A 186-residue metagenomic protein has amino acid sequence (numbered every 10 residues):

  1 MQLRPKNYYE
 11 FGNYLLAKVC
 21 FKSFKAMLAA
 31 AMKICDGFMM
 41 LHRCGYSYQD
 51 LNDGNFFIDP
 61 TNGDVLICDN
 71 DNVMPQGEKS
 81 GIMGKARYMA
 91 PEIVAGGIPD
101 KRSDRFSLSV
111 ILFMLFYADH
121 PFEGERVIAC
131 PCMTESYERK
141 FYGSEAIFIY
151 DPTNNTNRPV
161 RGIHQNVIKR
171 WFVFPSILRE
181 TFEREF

Functional and structural regions predicted by a protein language model:
M1-A30: Conserved structural core of kinase catalytic domains
F38, H42-P60: Catalytic-loop of the protein kinase fold
C68-M74: Activation of the activation-loop gatekeeper triad in protein kinase-fold domains
K79-I93: Conserved activation segment of eukaryotic-like protein kinases, specifically the C-terminal portion of the activation
G96-D100: Activation segment
D104: Conserved catalytic-loop aspartate of Hanks-type protein kinases
F113-R179: Conserved C-lobe activation region of Hanks-type protein kinase-like domains
